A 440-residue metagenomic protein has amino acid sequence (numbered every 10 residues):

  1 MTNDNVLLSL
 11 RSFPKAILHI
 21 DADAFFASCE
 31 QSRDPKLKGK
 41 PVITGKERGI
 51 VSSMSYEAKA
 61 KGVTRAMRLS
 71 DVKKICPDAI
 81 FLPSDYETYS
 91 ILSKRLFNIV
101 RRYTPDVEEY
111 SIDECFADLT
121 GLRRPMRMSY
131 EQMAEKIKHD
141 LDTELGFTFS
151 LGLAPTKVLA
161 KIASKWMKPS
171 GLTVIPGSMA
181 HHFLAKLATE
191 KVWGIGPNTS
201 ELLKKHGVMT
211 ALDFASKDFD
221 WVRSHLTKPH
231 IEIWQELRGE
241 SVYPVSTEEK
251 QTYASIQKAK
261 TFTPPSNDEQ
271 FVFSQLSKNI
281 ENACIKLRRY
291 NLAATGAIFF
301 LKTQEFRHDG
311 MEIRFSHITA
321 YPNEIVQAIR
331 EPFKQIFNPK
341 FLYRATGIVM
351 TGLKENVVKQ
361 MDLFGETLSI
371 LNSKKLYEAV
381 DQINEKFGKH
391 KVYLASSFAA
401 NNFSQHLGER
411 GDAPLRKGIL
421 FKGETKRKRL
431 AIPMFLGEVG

Functional and structural regions predicted by a protein language model:
M1-Q235, V245-T247, I285, I370-G440: Gly/Gly-Pro- and Ser/Thr-rich, intrinsically disordered tail segments characteristic of DNA damage-repair and tolerance
L10, H19, K191, T199-Y343 (+1 more regions): DNA-contacting surface of Y-family translesion DNA polymerases
K40, F149, S170, T295-A297 (+2 more regions): Change "...and in nucleic-acid phosphodiester-cleaving endonucleases..." to "...and in nucleic-acid processing enzymes
K46, L301-E305, G352: Short acidic, glycine-rich loop/turn motifs
S52, F81, R307-M311, V357-K359: Short small-residue beta-strand/loop micro-motif enriched in glycine and branched aliphatics
Y110-E114, A154-K157, L292-G296, F341-A345: Short Gly/Ser/Thr- and Asp/Glu-enriched loop/turn motifs at secondary-structure junctions
F116-G121, G310-R314, Q360-G365: Short, hydrophobic beta-strand segments
E324, R330-E331, Q335-L394: C-terminal hydrophobic structural anchor segments that stabilize assembly/packing rather than catalytic chemistry
